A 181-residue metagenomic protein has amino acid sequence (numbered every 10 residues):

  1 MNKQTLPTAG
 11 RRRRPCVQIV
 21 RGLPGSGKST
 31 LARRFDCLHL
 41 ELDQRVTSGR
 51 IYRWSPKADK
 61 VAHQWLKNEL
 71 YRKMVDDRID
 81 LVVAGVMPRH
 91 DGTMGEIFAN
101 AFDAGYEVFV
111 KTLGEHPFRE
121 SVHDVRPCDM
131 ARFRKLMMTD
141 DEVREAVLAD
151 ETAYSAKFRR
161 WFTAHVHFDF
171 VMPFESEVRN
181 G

Functional and structural regions predicted by a protein language model:
N2-P7, V17, R21, R34 (+2 more regions): Conserved GTP-binding G-domain of TRAFAC-class P-loop NTPases and closely related GTPase folds
T8-R14, M74: Phosphate-binding P-loop
R13-Q18, R78-I79: Pre-Walker A (Motif I) flank of P-loop NTPase domains
I19, L40, V82-V83: Conserved Rossmann-like nucleotide-binding pocket used by diverse enzymes that bind dinucleotide cofactors
P24: Conserved SAM/SAH-binding loop
G27: Conserved glycine(s) of the Walker
T30-D77, F118-E120: Conserved substrate/cofactor phosphate-moiety recognition/catalytic segment in nucleotide-dependent phosphotransferases
K57-L113: Glycine-rich phosphate-binding loop used to anchor ATP phosphates in small-molecule kinases, encompassing both
